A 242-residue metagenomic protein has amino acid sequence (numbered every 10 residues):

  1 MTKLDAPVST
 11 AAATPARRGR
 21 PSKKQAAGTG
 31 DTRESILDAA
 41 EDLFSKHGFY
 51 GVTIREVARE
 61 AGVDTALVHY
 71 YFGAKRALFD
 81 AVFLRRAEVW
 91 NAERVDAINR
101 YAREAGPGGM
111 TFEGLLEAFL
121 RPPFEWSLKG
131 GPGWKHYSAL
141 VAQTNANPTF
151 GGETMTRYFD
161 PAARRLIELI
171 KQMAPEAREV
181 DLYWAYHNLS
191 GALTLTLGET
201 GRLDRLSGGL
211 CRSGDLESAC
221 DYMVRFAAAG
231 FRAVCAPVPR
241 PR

Functional and structural regions predicted by a protein language model:
M1-R18, K129, R157-R242: C-terminal peripheral helix-coil segments that are non-catalytic and often amphipathic
S22-A26, T32: Short Lys/Arg-rich basic patches
G30-D38, F72-N99, T156: An amphipathic alpha-helix adjacent to DNA-recognition modules
S35, L43-R85: Helix-turn-helix
V95-K135, Y186: Hydrophobic alpha-helical connector segments
G114-A118, K129-D160, T200-R205: Amphipathic alpha-helical segments used for helix-helix packing
F119, P123, S138-N145, L189 (+2 more regions): Short alpha-helical scaffolding segments that buttress acidic/His motifs in well-ordered protein cores
